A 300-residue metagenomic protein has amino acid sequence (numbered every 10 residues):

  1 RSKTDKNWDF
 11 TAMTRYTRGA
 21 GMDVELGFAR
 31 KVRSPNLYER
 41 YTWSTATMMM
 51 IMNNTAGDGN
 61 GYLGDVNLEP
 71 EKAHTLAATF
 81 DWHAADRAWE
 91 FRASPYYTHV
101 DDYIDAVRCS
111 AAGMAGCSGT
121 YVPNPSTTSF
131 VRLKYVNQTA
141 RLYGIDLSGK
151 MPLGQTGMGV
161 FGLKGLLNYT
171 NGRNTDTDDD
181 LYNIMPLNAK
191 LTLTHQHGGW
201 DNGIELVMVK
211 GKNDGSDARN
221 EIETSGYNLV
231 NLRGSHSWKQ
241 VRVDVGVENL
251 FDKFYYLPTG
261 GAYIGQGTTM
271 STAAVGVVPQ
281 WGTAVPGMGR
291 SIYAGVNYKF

Functional and structural regions predicted by a protein language model:
R1, V24-R30, E39, F80 (+5 more regions): Transmembrane beta-barrel strands of outer-membrane/channel proteins
R1-W8, Y38-W43, M50-M52, Y103-S110 (+3 more regions): Outer-membrane beta-barrel translocator domains and adjoining extracellular loop/strand segments of Gram-negative
S2-K3, N7-D9, M13-T17, G21 (+6 more regions): Outer-membrane beta-barrel signature, preferentially recognizing the C-terminal barrel domain of Gram-negative
W8-Y16, P186-H197, N228-G234, G267 (+1 more regions): Feature captures outer-membrane beta-barrel proteins of Gram-negative bacteria and organelles
R18-A20, V24, W82-D86, G149-T156 (+4 more regions): Outer-membrane beta-barrel proteins
V32, L68, V100, T170-G172 (+2 more regions): Hydrophobic pocket-lining residues within nucleotide cofactor-binding pockets
V32-R33, D101, A106, K210-D214 (+1 more regions): C-terminal beta-signal and adjacent terminal beta-strands/loops of Gram-negative outer-membrane beta-barrel proteins
A88-V100, I104, G116-D217, G295-K299: Gram-negative outer-membrane beta-barrel transporters
